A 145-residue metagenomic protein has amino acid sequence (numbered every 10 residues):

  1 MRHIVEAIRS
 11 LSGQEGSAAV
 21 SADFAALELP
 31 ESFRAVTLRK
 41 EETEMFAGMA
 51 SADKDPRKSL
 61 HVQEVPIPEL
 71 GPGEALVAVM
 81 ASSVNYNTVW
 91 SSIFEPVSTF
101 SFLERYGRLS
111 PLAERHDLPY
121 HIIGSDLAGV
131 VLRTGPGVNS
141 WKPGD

Functional and structural regions predicted by a protein language model:
M1-S12: Intrinsically disordered, low-structural-confidence terminal and linker regions
L11-E28, T43-A81, Y86, Y120-I122: A short N-terminal beta-strand-loop micro-motif at the entrance of redox/enzyme domains
L29-V36: Short structural boundary motif marking the start of a folded domain
T37-R39, I93, V131: Residue-level signal for short segments within beta-strands and strand-turn junctions of well-structured beta-sheet
R39-K58, E95-D117: Charged, glycine/proline-rich intrinsically disordered loops and linkers
P66-S83, V97-D145: Glycine-rich beta-strand-centered segment in the early N-terminal region that forms part of a ligand/cofactor-binding
Y86-I93: Cytochrome P450 core scaffold surrounding the K-helix E-X-X-R motif and the conserved "meander" helix-loop region
